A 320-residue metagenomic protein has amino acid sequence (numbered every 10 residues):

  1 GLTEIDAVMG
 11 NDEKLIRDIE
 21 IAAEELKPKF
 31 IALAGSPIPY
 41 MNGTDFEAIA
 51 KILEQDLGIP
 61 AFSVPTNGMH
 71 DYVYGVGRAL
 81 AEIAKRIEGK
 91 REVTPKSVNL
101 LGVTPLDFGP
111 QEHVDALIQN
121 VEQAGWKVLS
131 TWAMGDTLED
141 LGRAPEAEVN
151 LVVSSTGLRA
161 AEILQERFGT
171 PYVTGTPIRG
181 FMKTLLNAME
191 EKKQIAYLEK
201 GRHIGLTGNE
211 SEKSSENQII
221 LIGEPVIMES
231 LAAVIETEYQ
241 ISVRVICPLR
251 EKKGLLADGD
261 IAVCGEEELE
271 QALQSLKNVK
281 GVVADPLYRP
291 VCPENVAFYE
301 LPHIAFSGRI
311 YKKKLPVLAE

Functional and structural regions predicted by a protein language model:
G1-E320: An N-terminal assembly and electron-transfer interface module characteristic of large anaerobic redox and radical
